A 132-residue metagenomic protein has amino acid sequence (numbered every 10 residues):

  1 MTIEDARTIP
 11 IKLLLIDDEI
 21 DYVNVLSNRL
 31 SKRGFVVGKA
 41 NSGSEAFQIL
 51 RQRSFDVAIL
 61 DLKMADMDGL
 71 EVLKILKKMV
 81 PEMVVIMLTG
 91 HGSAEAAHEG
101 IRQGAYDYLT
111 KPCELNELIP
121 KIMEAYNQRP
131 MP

Functional and structural regions predicted by a protein language model:
M1-K12, M123-P132: Non-catalytic signal-transmission and effector/linker regions of two-component phosphorelay proteins
D17, D61, T89: Active-site residues of response regulator receiver
V23, A65, T89, S93: The feature encodes the CheY-like receiver
N24-K32: Charged docking surfaces used in two-component/phosphorelay signaling
N41-E45, D68-E71: Acidic catalytic/metal-coordinating carboxylates
Q48, L70-E82: Short amphipathic alpha-helix used as the core "switch/output" element in two-component signaling
E95, C113-M123: C-terminal output helix
